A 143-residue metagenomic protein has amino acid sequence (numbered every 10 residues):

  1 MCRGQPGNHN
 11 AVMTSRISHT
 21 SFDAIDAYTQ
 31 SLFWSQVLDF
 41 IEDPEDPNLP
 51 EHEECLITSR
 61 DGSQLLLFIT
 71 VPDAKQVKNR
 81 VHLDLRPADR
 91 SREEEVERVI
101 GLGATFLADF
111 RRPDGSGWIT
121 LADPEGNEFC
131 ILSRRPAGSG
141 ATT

Functional and structural regions predicted by a protein language model:
N8-F22, Q36, P44-E45, C55-S59 (+2 more regions): Vicinal oxygen chelate
I17, K78-L83: Eukaryotic phosphotyrosine signaling hubs
S21-D23, D84-A88: Short hydrophobic/aromatic beta-strand micro-patches that form the beta-sheet surface supporting nucleotide- or nucleic
I25-Q36: Hydrophobic ligand-binding cavity/cleft-lining segments
T29-S31, R90-E95: Short, conserved charged micro-motifs
F40-D43, E51: Domain-level signature for proteins that mediate thiol-based redox and metal-cofactor handling
